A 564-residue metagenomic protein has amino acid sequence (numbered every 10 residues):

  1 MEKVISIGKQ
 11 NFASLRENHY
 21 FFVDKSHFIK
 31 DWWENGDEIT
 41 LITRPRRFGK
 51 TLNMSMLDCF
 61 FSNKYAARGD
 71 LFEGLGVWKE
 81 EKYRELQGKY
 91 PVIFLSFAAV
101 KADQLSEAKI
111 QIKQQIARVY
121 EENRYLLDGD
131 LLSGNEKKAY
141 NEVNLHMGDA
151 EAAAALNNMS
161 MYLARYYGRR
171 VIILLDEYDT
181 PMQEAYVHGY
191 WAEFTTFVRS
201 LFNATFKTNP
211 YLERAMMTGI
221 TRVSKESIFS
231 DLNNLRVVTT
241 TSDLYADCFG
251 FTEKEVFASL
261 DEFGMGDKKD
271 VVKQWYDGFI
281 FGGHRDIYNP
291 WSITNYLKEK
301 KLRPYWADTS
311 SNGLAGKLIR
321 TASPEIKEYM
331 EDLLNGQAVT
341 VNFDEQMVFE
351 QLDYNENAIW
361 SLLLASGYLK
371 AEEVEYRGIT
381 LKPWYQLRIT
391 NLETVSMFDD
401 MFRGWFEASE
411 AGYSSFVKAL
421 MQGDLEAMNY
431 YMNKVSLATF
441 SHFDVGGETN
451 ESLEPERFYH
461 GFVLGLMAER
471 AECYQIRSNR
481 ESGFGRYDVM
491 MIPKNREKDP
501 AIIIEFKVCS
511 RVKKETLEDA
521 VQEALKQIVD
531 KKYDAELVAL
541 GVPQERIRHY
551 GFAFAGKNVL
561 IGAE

Functional and structural regions predicted by a protein language model:
M1-K64, R68-K79, V435: Walker A/P-loop-proximal flanking segment of P-loop NTPase domains
G8, A13, S62-Y125: P-loop NTPase motor core
Y120, A155-Y167, E193-A215, Y533-E536: Substrate-engagement module of ASCE P-loop NTPases
N123-L174, A204: Mid-core helix/loop region of P-loop NTP-binding domains shared across ATPases and GTPases
I172-D176, S200, E213-I220: Structural recognition of the conserved hydrophobic beta-strand(s) that form the central parallel beta-sheet of P-loop
S227-D231, V238-Y296, Y329: Amphipathic alpha-helical segments of the small helical/lid subdomains adjacent to P-loop NTPase cores
L235-R236, Y288-K532, V559-E564: Extended alpha-helical interface modules used as scaffolds for assembling large macromolecular complexes
E536-E564: Domain-level recognition of nuclease-like catalytic cores that cleave nucleotide substrates
